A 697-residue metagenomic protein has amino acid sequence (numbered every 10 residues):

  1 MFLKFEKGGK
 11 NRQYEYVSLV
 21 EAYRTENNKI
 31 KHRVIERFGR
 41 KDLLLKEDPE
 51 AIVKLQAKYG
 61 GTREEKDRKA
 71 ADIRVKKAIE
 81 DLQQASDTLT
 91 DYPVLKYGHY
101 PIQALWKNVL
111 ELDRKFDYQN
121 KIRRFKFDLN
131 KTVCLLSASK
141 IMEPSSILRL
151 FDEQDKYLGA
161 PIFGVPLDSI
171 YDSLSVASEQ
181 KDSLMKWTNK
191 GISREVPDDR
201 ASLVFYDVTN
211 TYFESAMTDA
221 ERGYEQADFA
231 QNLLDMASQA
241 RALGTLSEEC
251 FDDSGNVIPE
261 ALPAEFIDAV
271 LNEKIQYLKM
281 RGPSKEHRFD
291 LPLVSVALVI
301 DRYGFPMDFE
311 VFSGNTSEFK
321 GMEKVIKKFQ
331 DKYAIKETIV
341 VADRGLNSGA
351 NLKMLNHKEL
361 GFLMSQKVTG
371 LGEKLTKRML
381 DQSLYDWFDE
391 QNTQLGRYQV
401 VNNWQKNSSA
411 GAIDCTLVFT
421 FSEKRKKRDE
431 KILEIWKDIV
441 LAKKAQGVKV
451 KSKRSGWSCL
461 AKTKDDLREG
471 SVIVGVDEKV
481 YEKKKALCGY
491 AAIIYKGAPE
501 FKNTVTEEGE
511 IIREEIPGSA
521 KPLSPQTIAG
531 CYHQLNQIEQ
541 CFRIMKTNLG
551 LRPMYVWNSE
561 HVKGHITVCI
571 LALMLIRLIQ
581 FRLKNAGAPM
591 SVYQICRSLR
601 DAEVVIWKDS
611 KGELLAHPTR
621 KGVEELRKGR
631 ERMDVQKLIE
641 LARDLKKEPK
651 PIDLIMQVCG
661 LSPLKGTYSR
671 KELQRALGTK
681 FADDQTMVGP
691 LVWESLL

Functional and structural regions predicted by a protein language model:
M1-K274, D290, A297-E310, N315 (+4 more regions): Dynamic "connector" segments at or just before major functional cores
E26-N27, Y157-F163, P197, R302-F305 (+6 more regions): Secondary-structure transition/capping motifs at alpha-helix termini and the adjoining loop/turn into the next element
G39, N558-I579: Basic, amphipathic alpha-helical segments enriched in Lys/Arg and hydrophobic/aromatic residues
E214-A220, Y224-E225, D308-E310, A350-M354 (+2 more regions): Short acidic, glycine/serine/threonine-rich loops at helix termini
L291-V294, V311, K358-C531, D601-H617 (+1 more regions): An anionic, glycine-rich sequence signature occurring as long contiguous blocks
E310-K332: Active-site beta-loop-alpha junctions of metal-dependent nucleic acid enzymes, especially the RNase H-like/DDE
S317, V341-A350, V368-G370, E560-V562: Acidic, metal-coordinating catalytic cores used for nucleic-acid/nucleotide bond scission and strand-transfer chemistry
I493, T527-Y555: Short amphipathic alpha-helical "interface-anchor" segments enriched in bulky aromatics
